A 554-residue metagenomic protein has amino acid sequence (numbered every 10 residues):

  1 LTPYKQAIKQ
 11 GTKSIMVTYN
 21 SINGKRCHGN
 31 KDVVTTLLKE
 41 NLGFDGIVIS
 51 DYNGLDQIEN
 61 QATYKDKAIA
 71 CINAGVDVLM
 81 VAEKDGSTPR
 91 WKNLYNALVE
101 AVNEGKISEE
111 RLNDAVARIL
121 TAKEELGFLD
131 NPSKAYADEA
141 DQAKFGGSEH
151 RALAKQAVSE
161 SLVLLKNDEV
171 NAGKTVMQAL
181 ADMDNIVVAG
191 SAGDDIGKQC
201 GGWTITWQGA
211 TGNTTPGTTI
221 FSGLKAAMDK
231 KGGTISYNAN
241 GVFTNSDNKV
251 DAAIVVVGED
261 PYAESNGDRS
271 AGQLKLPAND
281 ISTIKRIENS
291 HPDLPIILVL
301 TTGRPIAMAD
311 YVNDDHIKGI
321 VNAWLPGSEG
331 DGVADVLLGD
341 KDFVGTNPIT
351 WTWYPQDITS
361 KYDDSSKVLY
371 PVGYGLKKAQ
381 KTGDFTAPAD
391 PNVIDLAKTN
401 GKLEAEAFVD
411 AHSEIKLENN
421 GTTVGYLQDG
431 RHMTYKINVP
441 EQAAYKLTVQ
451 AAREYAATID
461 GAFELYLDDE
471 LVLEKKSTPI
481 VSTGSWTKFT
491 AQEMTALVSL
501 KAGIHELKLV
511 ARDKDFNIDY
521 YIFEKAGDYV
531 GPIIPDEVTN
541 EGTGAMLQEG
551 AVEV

Functional and structural regions predicted by a protein language model:
L1-R90, Y95-K106, E110-R111, R118: Second-shell residues forming the walls of enzyme active-site clefts
G24, G43, Y52, D56-I58 (+11 more regions): C-terminal non-catalytic regions of proteins with extracellular/luminal or membrane-system context
A117, T121-A143: Conserved, charged catalytic cores of large soluble enzymes
Q428, P440-Q442, T458, F489 (+1 more regions): Surface-exposed coil/turn segments at beta-strand junctions on protein surfaces, enriched
A452-G461, D515-F516: Extended, low-complexity, turn-rich repeat/linker tracts enriched in Gly/Pro/Ser/Thr and Asp/Glu that occur
T458-L471: Short, surface-exposed beta-strand/strand-loop-strand elements in extracellular ectodomains
E470-G503: Extracellular carbohydrate recognition and processing domains and analogous Trp-centered ligand-binding platforms
K508-F516: Short beta-strand-plus-loop segments that form exposed binding edges in beta-rich domains
